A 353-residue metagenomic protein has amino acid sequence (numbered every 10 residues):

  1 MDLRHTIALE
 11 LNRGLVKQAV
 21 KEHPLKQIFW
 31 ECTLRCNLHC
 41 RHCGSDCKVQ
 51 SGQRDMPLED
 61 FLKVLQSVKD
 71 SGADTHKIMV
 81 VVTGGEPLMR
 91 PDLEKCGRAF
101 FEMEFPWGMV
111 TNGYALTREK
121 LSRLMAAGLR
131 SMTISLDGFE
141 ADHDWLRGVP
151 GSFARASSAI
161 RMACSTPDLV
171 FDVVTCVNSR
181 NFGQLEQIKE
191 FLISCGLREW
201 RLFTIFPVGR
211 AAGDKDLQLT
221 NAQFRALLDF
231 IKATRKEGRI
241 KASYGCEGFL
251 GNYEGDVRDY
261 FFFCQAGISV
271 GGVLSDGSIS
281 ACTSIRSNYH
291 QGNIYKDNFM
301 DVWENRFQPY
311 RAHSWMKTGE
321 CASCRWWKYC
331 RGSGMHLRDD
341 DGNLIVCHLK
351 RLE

Functional and structural regions predicted by a protein language model:
D2-S131: Conserved alpha-helical substructure of the radical SAM core
H5-P24, S284-E353: Flexible mid-to-C-terminal extensions adjoining Fe-S/redox cofactors in radical SAM and related proteins
L9, S51-G52, M56, A126-A127 (+4 more regions): Radical SAM enzyme [4Fe-4S]-AdoMet core and its adjacent flexible, acidic and glycine-rich loops/tails across
P24, L34, H76, L169 (+2 more regions): Residue-level preference for beta-strand/loop junctions
F29, T33, N37, F261 (+2 more regions): Residues immediately within or flanking Cys/His clusters that coordinate Zn2+ in small zinc-binding modules
R35, H39, C43-D46, G267 (+3 more regions): Cys/His-rich metal-chelating microdomains
C36, G277, F299: Conserved, mostly hydrophobic/aromatic
